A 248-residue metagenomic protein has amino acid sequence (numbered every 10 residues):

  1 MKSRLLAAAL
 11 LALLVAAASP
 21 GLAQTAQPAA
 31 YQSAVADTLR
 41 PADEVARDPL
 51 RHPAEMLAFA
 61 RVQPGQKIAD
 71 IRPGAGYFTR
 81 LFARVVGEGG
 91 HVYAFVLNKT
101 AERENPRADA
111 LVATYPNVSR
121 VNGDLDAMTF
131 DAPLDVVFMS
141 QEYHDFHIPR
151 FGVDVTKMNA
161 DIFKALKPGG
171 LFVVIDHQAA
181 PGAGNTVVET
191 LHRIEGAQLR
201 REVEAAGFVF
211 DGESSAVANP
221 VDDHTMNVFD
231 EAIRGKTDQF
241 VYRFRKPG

Functional and structural regions predicted by a protein language model:
Y31-L57: Class I SAM-dependent methyltransferase Rossmann-like catalytic core, especially the SAM/SAH-binding loop
G65-G74: Conserved class I S-adenosyl-L-methionine
A83-R84, V153-P168: A short glycine-rich, Lys/Arg-flanked "PGG" loop and its adjoining helix->strand segment in the class I
M128-V137: A short acidic, Gly/Pro-enriched loop at the edge of an enzyme's catalytic core that lines a small-molecule cofactor
F138-E142: A conserved beta-strand element that flanks and buttresses the S-adenosyl-L-methionine
G169-D176: Conserved beta-strand signature within the Rossmann-like core of class I S-adenosyl-L-methionine
N185-D211: Conserved Class I S-adenosyl-L-methionine
D223-G248: Core SAM-dependent methyltransferase catalytic element
